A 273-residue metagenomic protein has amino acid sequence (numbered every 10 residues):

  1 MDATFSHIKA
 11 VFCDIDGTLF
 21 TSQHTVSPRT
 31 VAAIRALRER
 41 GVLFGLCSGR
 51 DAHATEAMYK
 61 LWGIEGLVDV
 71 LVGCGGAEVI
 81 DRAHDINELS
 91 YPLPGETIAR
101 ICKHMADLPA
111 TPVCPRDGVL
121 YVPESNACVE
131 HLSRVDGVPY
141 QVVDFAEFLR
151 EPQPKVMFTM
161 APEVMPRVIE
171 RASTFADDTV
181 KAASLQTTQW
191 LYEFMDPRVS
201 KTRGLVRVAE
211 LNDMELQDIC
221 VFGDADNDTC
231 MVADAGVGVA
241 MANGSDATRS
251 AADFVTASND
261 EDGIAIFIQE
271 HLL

Functional and structural regions predicted by a protein language model:
M1-I15, A32-E39: Non-catalytic pre-domain segments flanking phosphatase-related domains
D2-A10, S27, M195-L273: Mg2+-dependent phosphoryl-transfer enzymes with acidic/Ser/Thr/Gly-rich catalytic loops
S22-V26: Conserved ATPase-coupling elements of RecA-like P-loop NTPase cores
P28-C128: Active-site phosphate-binding/coordination module
T30, T55-Y59, V168, A172 (+3 more regions): Hydrophobic packing residues within well-ordered alpha-helices of enzyme cores
G41-G45, D69, K155, Q217-D218 (+1 more regions): Short active-site oxyanion
L67, G75, F175, D234-A235 (+1 more regions): Short, structured coil segments at secondary-structure junctions
H104-F222, D226-M231: Conserved acidic, metal-coordinating active-site core of Asp-based, Mg2+-dependent phosphoryl-transfer enzymes
